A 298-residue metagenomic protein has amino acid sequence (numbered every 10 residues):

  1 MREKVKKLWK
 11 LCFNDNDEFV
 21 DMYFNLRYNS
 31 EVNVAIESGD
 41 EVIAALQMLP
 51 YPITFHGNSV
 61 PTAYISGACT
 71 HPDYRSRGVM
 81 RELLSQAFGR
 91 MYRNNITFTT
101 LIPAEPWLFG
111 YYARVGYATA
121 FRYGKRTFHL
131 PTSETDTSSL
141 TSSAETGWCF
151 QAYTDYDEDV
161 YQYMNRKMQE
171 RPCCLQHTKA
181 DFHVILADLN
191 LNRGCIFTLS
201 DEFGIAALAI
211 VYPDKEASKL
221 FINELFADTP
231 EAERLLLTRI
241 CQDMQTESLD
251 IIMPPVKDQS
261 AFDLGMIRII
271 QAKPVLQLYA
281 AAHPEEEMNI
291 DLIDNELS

Functional and structural regions predicted by a protein language model:
K7-F55, P172-C195: Active-site rim helix/loop that mediates acceptor-substrate recognition in acyltransferases
V34, I43, L49, S66 (+4 more regions): Core nucleotidyl-transferase/polymerase catalytic module
A35, E41-Y51, T62-C69, T100 (+2 more regions): Conserved beta-strand in the GNAT
G67-T70, S76-G89, R114, P230-Q242: Conserved acetyl-CoA-binding loop-helix of GNAT-fold acetyltransferases
L84, M91-A104, Q245-P255: Conserved GNAT acetyl-CoA-binding A-motif
A113-D136, K215, I222-S298: Active-site/acyl-donor-binding loops of N-acyltransferases
A118-E224: Amide-forming acyltransferase catalytic core, primarily the GNAT-like/NAT-type and related acyltransferase folds
